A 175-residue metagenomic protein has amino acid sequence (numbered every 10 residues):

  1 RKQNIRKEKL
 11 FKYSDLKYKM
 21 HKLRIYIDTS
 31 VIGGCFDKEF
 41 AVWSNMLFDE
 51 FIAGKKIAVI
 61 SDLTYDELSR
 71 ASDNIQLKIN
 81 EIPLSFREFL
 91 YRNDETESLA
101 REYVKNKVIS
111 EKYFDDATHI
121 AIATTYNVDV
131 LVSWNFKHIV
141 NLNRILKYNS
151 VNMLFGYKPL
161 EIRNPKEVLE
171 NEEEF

Functional and structural regions predicted by a protein language model:
K2-Q3, E161: Intrinsically disordered, charged low-complexity linkers and terminal tails that flank or connect structured domains
R6-I60, D66-E81, R87, K105-E111 (+2 more regions): Short, well-structured N-terminal submotif of metal-dependent ribonuclease cores
S14, G156-F175: Short, C-terminally biased terminal segments at protein or domain edges
Y26-I27, V59-S61, L131-S133, N164: A structural signal for short, well-ordered beta-strand segments and their strand-loop junctions that often border
S30, L63-T64, K137, K166: Anionic group-transfer/hydrolysis microenvironments
E88-K147, L169: Active-site neighborhoods of divalent-metal-dependent phosphate/nucleic-acid chemistry enzymes
V140-L160: C-terminal end-helix/capping segment
